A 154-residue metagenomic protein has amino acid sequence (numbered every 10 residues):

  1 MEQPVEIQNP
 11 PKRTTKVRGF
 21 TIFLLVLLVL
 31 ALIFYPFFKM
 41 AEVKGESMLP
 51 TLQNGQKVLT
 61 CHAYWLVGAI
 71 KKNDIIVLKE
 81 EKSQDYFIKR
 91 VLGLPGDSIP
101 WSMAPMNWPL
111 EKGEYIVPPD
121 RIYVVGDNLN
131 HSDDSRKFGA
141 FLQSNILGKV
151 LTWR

Functional and structural regions predicted by a protein language model:
M1-R154: Extended hydrophobic leader/signal-anchor segments used for secretion and membrane insertion
